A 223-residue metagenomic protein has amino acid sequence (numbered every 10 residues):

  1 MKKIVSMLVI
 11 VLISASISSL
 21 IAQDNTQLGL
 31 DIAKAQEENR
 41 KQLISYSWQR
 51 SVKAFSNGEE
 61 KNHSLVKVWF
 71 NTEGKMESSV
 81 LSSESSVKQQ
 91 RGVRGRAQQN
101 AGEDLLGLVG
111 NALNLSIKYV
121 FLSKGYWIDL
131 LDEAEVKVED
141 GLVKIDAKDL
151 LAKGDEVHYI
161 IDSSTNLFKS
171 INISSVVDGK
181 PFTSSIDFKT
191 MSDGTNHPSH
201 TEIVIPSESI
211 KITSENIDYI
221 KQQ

Functional and structural regions predicted by a protein language model:
M1-L8: Bacterial N-terminal signal peptides that target proteins for export
L8-S16: Bacterial N-terminal signal peptides
S19-Q49: N-terminal leader/targeting segments and the immediate start of mature chains
D24, S82-D155, S175-D178: Flexible, processing/modification-adjacent segments and terminal tails in exported/periplasmic/extracellular proteins
N39-V93: Solvent-exposed N-terminal domain segments of exported/luminal and surface proteins
Y46, S51, S79, A134 (+3 more regions): Generic beta-strand hydrophobic packing signal
K67-W69, I128-V138, Y159, F188-T190: Short, exposed beta-strand/loop patches in secreted or surface proteins that constitute
D140-Q223: Gly/Pro-enriched, hydrophobic low-complexity segments that function as extracytoplasmic propeptides/linkers
